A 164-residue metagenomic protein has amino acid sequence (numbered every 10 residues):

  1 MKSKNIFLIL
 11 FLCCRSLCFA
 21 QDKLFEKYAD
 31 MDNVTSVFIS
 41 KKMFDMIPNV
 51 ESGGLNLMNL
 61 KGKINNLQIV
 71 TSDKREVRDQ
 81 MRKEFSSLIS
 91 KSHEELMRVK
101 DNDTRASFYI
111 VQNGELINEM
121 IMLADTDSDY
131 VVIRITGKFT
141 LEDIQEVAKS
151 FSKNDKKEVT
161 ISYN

Functional and structural regions predicted by a protein language model:
M1-K27: Bacterial Sec-dependent N-terminal signal peptides
L24-E84: Early exported N-terminus immediately downstream of N-terminal targeting peptides
M31-V34, G62-I64, K91, D101-R105 (+2 more regions): Extracytoplasmic
S40, N102, D125-D127: Short strand-coil-strand connectors
N59, K100-R105, D143, K149-S152: Contiguous interface-forming segments/domains that mediate binding rather than catalysis
N66-V111: Mid-chain, structured segments of secreted extracytoplasmic proteins
V111-L141: A short, solvent-exposed beta-edge/loop patch
G137-N164: C-terminal partner/receptor-binding element of secreted or periplasmic proteins
